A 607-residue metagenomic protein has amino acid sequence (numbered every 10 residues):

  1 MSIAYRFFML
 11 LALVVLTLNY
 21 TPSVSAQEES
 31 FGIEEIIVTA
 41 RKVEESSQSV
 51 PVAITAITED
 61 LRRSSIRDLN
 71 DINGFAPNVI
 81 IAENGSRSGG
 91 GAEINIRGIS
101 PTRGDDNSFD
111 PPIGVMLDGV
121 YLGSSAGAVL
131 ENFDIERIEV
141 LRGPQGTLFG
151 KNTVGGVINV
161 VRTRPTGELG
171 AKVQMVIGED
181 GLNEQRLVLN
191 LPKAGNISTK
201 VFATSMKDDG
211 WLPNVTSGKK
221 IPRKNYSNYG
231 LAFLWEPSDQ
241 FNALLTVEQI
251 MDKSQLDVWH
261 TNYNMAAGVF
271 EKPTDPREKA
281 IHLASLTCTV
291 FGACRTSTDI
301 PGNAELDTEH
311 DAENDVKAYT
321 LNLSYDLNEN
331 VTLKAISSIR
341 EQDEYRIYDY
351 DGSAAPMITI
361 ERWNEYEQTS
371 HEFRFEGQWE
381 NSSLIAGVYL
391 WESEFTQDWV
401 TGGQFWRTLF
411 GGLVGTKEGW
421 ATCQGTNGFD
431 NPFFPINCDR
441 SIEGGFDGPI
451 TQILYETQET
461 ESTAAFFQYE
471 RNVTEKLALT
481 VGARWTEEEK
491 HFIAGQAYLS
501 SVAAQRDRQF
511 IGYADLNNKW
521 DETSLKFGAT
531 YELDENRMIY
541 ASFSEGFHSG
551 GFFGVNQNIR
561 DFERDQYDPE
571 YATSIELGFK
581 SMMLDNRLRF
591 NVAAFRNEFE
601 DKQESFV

Functional and structural regions predicted by a protein language model:
F31-E168, L577: Acidic, small-polar-rich N-terminal luminal/periplasmic segments of exported/outer-membrane proteins
P111-P112, S124, F133-E136, R142 (+7 more regions): Outer-membrane beta-barrel translocator/receptor signature
N159, T166-E168, V176, V188-I281 (+7 more regions): Periplasmic-side early beta-strands and strand-to-turn transitions of outer-membrane beta-barrels
V173-I177, V201-K207, L245-Q249, S337-I339 (+6 more regions): Transmembrane beta-barrel strands of outer-membrane/channel proteins
A194-G195, M206, E236-Q240, N328 (+5 more regions): Outer-membrane beta-barrel channels and translocator barrels
L212-K220, D257-E305, D349-T359, V400-Y455 (+3 more regions): Solvent-exposed loop segments that connect transmembrane elements
T246, D315-E344, I360, N364-L499 (+2 more regions): Face-selective signature of the C-terminal outer-membrane beta-barrel domain
N322-D326, T332-S338, D343-Y348, E532-H548 (+1 more regions): Membrane-embedded beta-barrel scaffold of Gram-negative outer-membrane proteins
